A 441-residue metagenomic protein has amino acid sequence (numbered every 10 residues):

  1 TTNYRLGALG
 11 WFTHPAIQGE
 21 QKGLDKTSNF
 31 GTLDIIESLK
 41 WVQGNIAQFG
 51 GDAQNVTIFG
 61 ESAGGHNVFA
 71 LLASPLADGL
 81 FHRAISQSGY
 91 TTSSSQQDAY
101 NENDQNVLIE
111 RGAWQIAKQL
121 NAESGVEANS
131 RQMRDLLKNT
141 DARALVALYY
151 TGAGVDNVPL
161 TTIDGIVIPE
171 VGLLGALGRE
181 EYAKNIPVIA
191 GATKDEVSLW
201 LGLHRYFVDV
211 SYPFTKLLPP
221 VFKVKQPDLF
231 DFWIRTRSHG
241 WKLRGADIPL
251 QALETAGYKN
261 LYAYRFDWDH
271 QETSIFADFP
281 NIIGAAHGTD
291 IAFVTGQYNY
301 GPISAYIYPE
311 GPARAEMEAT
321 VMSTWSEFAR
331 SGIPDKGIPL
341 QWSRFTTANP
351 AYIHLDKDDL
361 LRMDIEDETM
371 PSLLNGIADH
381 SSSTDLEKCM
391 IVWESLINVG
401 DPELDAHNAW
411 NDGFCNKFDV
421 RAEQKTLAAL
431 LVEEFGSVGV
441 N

Functional and structural regions predicted by a protein language model:
T1, I58, I85-Q87: A short, hydrophobic beta-strand element of the alpha/beta-hydrolase
T1-I36, W41-Q48: Cap/lid segment of the alpha/beta-hydrolase catalytic domain
L24-N29, S95-D104, P227-G240, F276-I282 (+2 more regions): Active-site rim elements
E37, G44, F69-A73, D78 (+3 more regions): Substrate-access "cap/lid" subdomains that shape and gate the entrance to catalytic or ligand-binding pockets
V42, F49-S62: Alpha/beta-hydrolase fold nucleophile elbow
G60-A70: Glycine-rich nucleophile elbow surrounding the catalytic serine of serine-hydrolase chemistry
G202-L218, L340-S343, N349: Short Gly/aromatic-enriched secondary-structure transition segments
Q251, T255-N441: Mobile gating loops/cap/lid regions near enzyme active sites that modulate substrate access
